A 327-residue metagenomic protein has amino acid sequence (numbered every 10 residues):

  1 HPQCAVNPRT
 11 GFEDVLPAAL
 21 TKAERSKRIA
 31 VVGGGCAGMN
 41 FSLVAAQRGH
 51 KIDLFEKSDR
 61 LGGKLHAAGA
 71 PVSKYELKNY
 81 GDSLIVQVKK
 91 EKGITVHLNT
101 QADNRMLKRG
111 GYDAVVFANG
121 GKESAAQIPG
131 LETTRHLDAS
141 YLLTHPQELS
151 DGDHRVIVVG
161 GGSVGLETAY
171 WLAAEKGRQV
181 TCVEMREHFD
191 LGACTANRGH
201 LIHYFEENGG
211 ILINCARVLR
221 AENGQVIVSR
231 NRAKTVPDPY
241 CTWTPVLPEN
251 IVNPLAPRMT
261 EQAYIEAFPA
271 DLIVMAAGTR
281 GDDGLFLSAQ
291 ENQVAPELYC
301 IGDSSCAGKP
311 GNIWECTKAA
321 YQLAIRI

Functional and structural regions predicted by a protein language model:
H1-P2, D113-A118: Structured, non-catalytic alpha/beta "coupling" segments that mediate domain-domain communication and provide generic
H1-R25: Cysteine-cluster motifs in flexible loop/terminal segments that predominantly coordinate metals
H1-R9, D53, D59-R60, Q127: Iron-sulfur cluster-binding cysteine motifs and their immediate structural context in ferredoxin-like electron-transfer
F12-V15, L61-L65, A125-A126: Short acidic/His/Gly/Ser-rich catalytic and metal-binding motifs that mark active-site loops of diverse hydrolases
T21-K57, H97-G111, N119-E132, S140-A193 (+1 more regions): Rossmann-like dinucleotide/flavin-binding elements
K51-K90, A169-V218, S305-G308: Rossmann-like dinucleotide-binding cores of NAD(P)H-dependent redox enzymes
A70-K74, T134, R198-L201, R230-R232 (+1 more regions): Short, hinge-like loop/turn segments at secondary-structure boundaries
G210-N214, R220-N223, I227-E249: Internal, charge-rich low-complexity segments
